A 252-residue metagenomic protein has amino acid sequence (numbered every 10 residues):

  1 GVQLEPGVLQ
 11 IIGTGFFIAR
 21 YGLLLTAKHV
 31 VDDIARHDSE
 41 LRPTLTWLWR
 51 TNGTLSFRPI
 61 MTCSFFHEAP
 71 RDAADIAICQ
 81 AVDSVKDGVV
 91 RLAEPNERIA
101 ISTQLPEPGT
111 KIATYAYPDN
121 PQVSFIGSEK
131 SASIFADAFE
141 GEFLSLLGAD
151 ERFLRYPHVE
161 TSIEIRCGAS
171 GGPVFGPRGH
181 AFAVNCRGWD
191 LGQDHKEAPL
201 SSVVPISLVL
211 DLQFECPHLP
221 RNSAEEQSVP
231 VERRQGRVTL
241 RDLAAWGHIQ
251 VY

Functional and structural regions predicted by a protein language model:
G1-V8, Y156-S162: Short, basic/aromatic recognition patches
Q3-Y21, A27: A conserved glycine-rich beta-strand in the N-terminal activation segment of trypsin-fold
L4-I12, H37-Q104: Conserved catalytic-core segment of clan PA serine endopeptidases
F16-F17, I163-N185: Catalytic nucleophile loop of clan PA
L24-T26, D75-A81, T161: A generic structural motif
E97-P157, E164-A169, N185-P199: Flexible, gly/ser-rich surface segments that form the specificity/activation loops bordering the active-site cleft
F175-Y252: C-terminal subregion of chymotrypsin/trypsin-like serine protease catalytic domains
